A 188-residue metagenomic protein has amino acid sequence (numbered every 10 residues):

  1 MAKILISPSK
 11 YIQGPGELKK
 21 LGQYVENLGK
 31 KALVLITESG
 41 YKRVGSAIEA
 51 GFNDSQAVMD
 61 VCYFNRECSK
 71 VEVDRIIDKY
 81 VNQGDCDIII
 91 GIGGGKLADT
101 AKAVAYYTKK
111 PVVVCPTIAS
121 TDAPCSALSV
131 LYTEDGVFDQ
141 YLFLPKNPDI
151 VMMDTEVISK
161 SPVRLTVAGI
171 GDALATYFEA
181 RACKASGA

Functional and structural regions predicted by a protein language model:
M1-I88: ATP/NTP phosphate-donor binding region
I12, I89-G93, V167-G169: Short glycine/serine/threonine-biased micro-segments
G14, G95, L174: Short, conserved catalytic/metal-binding motifs centered on acidic residues
L18-L21, Y41-G45, K96-A103, T121-C125: Short glycine/serine/threonine-rich phosphate/pyrophosphate-binding segments that cradle anionic phosphate groups
V34, G91, M153: Redox-cofactor binding/interface segments in oxidoreductases and associated redox assembly factors
G40, E67-S69, K96, A119 (+1 more regions): Glycine-/small-residue-rich active-site loops that bind phosphorylated ligands and cofactors
Y80-I118: A short, small-residue-rich loop immediately preceding and capping a beta-strand
Y107-A188: A glycine/threonine-rich phosphate-anchoring loop and its flanking beta-alpha core in nucleotide/phosphate-binding
